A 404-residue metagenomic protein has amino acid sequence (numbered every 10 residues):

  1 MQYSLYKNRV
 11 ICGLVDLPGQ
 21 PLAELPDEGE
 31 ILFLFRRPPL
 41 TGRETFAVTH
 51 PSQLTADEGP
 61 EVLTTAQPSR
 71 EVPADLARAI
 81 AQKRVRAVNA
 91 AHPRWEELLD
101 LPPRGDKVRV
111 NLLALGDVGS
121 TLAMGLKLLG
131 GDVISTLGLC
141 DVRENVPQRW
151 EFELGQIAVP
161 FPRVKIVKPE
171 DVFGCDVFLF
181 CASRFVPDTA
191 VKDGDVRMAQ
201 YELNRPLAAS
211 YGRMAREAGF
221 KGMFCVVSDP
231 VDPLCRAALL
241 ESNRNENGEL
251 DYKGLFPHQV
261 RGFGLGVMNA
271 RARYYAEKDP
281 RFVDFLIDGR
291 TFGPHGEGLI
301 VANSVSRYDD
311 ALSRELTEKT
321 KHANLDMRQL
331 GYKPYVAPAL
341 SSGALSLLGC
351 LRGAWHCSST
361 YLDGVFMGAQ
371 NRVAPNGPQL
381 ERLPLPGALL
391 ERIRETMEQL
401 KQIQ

Functional and structural regions predicted by a protein language model:
M1-D106, I157, L347, L351-A354 (+1 more regions): N-terminal ligand-binding/catalytic initiation module
I11, D188-K253: Rossmann-fold NAD(P)-binding glycine/threonine-rich loop
P38-E71, E277-Q404: Long, compositionally biased stretches enriched for glycine and/or charged residues
D117-L122: Hydrophobic/small residue at the entry helix of a nucleotide-binding pocket
L128-T136: Conserved S-adenosyl-L-methionine
T136, C140-C175, P187: Conserved N-terminal Rossmann-fold NAD(P) cofactor-binding segment
A182-F185: Conserved NAD(P)H cofactor-binding loop of Rossmann-fold oxidoreductase domains
S228-N303: Rossmann-like dinucleotide-binding core of oxidoreductases
